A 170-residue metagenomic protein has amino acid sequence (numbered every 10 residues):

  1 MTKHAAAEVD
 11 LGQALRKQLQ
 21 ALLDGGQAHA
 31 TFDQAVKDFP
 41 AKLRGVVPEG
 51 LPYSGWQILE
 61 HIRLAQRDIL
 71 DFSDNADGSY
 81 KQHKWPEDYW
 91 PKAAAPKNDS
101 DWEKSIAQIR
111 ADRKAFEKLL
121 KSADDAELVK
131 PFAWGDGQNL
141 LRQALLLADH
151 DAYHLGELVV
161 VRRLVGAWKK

Functional and structural regions predicted by a protein language model:
T2-G12, L19-L23, H29, D33-V36 (+2 more regions): Short, contiguous alpha-helical
L15-L23, D99-I106: Active-site rim elements
W90-P131, R142-L145: Acidic/histidine-rich alpha-helical segments that form the ligand environment of transition-metal centers
